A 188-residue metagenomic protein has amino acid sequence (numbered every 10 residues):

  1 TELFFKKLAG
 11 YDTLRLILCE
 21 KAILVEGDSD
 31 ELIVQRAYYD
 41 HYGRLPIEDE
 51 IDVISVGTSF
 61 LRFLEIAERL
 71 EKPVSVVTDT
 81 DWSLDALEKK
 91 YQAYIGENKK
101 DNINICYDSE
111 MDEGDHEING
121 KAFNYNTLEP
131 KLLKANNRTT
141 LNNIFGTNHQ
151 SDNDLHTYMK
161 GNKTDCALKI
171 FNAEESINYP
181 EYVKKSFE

Functional and structural regions predicted by a protein language model:
T1-E2: Conserved beta-strand-loop-alpha-helix hinge in the C-terminal portion of ABC ATPase nucleotide-binding domains
K6-L24, D28-E188: Acidic, Mg2+-coordinating catalytic modules of nucleic-acid enzymes
